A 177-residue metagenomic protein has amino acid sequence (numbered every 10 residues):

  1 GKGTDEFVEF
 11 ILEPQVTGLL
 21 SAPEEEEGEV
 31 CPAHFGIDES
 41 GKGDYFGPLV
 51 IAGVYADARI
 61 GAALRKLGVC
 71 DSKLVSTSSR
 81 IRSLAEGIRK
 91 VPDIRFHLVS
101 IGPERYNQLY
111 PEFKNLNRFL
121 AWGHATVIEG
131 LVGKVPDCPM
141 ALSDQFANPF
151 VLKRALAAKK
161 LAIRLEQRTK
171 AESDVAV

Functional and structural regions predicted by a protein language model:
G1-F35, E39-V177: Acidic (Asp/Glu) carboxylate-rich active-site/surface patches
